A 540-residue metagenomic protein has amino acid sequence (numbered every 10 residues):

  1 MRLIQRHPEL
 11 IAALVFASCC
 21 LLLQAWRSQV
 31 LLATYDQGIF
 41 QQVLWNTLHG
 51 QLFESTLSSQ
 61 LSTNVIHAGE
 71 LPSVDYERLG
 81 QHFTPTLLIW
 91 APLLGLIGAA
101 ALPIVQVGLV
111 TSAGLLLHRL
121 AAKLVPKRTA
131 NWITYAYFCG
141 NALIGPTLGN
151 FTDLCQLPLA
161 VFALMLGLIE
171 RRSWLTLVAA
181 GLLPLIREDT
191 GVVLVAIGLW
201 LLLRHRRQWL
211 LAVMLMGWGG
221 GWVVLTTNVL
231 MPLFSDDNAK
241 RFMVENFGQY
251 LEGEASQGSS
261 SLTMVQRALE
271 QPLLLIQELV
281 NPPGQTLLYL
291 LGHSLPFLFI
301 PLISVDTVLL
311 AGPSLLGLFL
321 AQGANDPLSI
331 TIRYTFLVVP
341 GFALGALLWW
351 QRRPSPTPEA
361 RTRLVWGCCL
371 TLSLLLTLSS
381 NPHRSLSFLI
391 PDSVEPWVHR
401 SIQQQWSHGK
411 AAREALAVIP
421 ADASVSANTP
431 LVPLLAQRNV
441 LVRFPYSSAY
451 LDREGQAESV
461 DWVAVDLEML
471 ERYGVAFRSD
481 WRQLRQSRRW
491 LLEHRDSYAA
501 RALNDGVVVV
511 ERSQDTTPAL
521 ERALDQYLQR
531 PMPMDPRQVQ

Functional and structural regions predicted by a protein language model:
M1-L22, A122, Q208-M214: Start-transfer (signal-anchor) and selected internal transmembrane alpha helices of multi-pass inner/ER membrane
E9-L14, R128-N131, M216-G220, R353-L389: Signature aromatic-anchored transmembrane alpha helix within multi-pass, membrane-resident enzymes that catalyze glycan
C20, L31, D36, R207-N281 (+5 more regions): Membrane-lumen/periplasm interface segments of specific transmembrane helices in polyprenyl phosphate-linked
S28-V43, H49-L71, E77-T86, I97-A100 (+4 more regions): Extracytoplasmic catalytic/substrate-binding loops of multi-pass membrane glycan-assembly enzymes
V74-E77, T84-A91, L96-L115, T134: Loop-to-helix entry region of an early transmembrane alpha helix in multi-pass inner-membrane enzymes
A101-I104, T111-A142, P158-L159, L175-V178: Transmembrane-helix signature of polytopic, membrane-embedded enzymes that assemble or transfer cell-envelope glycans
V107, L309-R361: Hydrophobic/aromatic-rich transmembrane helices and adjacent perimembrane loops
L116-L120, A136, T147, C155-A180 (+1 more regions): Specific aromatic-rich, kink-prone transmembrane helix
